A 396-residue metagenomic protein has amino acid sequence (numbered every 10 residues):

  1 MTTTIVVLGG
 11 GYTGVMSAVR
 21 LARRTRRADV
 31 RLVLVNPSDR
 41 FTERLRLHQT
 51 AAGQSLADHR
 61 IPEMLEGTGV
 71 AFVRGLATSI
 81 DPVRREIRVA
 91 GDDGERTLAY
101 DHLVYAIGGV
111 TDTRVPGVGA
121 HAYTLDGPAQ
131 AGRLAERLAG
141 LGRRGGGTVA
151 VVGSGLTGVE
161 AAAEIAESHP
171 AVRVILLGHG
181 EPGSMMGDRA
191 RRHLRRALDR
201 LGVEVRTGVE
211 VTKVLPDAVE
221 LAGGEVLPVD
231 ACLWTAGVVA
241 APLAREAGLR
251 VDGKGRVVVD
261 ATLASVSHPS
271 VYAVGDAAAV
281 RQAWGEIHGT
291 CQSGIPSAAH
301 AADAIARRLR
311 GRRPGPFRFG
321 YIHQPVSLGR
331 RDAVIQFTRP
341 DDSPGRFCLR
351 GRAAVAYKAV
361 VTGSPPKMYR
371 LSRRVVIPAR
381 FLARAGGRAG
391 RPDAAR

Functional and structural regions predicted by a protein language model:
M1-A71, V159-D188, L233: Beta1-alpha1 glycine-rich phosphate/pyrophosphate-binding loop at the start of Rossmann-like nucleotide-binding domains
M1-T4, V70-A150, L233: FAD-binding core/adjacent interface of flavoenzyme oxidoreductases
A18, Q292-F319: Internal hydrophobic alpha-helix adjacent to the cofactor/substrate pocket in enzyme cavities
F72-R84, L98, S168-A261: A Rossmann-like FAD-binding core segment of flavoenzymes
V118-G145, V226-P296: FAD-site-proximal beta/loop scaffold in flavoenzymes
R133-V172, L177: Rossmann-like NAD(P)H-binding beta-loop-alpha module
R330, V334-R396: C-terminal auxiliary extensions adjacent to catalytic cores
